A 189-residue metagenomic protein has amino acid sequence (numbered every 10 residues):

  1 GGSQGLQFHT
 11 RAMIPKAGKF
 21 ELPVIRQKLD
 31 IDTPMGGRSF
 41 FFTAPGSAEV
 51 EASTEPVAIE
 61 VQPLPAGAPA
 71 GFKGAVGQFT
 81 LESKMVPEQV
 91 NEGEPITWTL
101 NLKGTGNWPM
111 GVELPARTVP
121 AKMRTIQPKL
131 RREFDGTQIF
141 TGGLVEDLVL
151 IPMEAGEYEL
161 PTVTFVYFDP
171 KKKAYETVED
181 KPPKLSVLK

Functional and structural regions predicted by a protein language model:
G1-K189: Surface-exposed interaction/ligand-binding surfaces
